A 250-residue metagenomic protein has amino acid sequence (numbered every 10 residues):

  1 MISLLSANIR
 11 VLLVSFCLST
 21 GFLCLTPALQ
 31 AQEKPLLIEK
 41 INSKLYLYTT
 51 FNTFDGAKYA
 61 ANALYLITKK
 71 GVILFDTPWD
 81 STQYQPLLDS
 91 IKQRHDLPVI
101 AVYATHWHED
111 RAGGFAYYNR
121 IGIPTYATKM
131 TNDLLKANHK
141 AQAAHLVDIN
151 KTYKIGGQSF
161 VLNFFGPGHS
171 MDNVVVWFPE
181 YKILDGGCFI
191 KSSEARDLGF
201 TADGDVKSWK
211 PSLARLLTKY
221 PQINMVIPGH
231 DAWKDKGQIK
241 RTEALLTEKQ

Functional and structural regions predicted by a protein language model:
M1-N8: N-terminal secretory signal peptides that target proteins for export/translocation
V11-A28: Bacterial N-terminal signal peptides
E33-I41, I121, Y126-G166, S170-D172 (+1 more regions): Metallo-beta-lactamase
K40-L88, V175-C188: Conserved beta-strand hairpin/beta-sheet module of binuclear metal-dependent hydrolase folds, prominently
K44, L66, D76, I91 (+8 more regions): Divalent metal-coordination and catalytic microenvironments
K69-I73, T82-Y126, Q222: Active-site metal-binding motif and surrounding structural segment of the metallo-beta-lactamase
G71-V72, W79-D80, F165-Q238: Metallo-beta-lactamase
K236-Q250: Short, electropositive alpha-helical surface patch
